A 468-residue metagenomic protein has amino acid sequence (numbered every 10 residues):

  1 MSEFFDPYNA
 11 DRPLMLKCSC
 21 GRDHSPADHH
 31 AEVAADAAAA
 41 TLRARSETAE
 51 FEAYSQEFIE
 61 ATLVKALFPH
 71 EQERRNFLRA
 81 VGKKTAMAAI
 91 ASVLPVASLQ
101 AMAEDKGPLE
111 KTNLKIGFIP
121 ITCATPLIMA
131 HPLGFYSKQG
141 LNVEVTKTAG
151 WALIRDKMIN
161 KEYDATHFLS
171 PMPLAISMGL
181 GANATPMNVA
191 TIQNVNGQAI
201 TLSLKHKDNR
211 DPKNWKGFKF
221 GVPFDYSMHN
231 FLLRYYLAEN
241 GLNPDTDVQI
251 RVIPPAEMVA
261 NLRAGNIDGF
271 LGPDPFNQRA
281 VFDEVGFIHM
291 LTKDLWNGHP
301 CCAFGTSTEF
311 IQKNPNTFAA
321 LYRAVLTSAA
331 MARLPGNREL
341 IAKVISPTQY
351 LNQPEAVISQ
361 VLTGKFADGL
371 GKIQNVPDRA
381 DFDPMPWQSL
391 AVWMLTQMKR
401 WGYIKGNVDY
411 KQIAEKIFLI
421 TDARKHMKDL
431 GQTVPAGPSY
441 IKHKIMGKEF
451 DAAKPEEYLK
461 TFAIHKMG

Functional and structural regions predicted by a protein language model:
M1-R79, A91-Q100: N-terminal secretory signal peptides
V81-A89: Sec-dependent signal peptide hydrophobic core
E104-V252, N261-Q278, E284-G298, S439 (+1 more regions): Short, glycine-/small- and polar/acidic-enriched structural segments that line small-molecule recognition paths
E162, H167-S170, S177, L204 (+6 more regions): Sec/Tat-exported extracytoplasmic proteins
Y163-A165, P254-G286, S307, E339 (+3 more regions): Ligand-binding pocket segment of bilobal, Venus flytrap-like solute-binding proteins
I200-T201, A303-T306, F310-I311: Short glycine- and hydrophobic/aromatic-rich loop-to-beta-strand nucleating segment in the catalytic cores
N314-L419: Secondary-structure end/capping motifs
L395-G468: Conserved C-terminal helix/tail region of periplasmic/extracytoplasmic solute-binding proteins
